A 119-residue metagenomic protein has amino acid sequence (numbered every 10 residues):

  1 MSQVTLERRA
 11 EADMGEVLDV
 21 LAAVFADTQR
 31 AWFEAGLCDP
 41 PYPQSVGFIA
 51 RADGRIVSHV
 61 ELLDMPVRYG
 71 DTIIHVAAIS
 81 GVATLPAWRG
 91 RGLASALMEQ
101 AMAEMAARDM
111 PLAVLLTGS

Functional and structural regions predicted by a protein language model:
M1-D64, Y69-A78: Short amphipathic alpha-helix that is part of the acyltransferase structural core
D64, P86, T117: Residues that line or immediately flank small-molecule/substrate-binding pockets and catalytic motifs
T72, G90-G92, P111-L112: Short, flexible active-site-proximal loops enriched in glycine and acidic residues
A78-P86: Short, solvent-exposed cationic patches
T84, G90-M105: Conserved acetyl-CoA-binding loop-helix of GNAT-fold acetyltransferases
P111-S119: Conserved beta-strand-loop-alpha-helix junction that forms the acyl-donor binding cleft
